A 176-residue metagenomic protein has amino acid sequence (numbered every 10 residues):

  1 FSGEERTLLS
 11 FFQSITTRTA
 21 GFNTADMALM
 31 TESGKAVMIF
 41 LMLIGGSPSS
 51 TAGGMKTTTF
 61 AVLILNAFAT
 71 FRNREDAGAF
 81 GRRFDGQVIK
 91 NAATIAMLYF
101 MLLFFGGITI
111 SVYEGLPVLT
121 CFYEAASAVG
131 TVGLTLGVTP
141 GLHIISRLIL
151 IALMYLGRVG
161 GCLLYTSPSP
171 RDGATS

Functional and structural regions predicted by a protein language model:
F1-G173: Membrane-proximal intracellular helices of multi-pass ion channels
